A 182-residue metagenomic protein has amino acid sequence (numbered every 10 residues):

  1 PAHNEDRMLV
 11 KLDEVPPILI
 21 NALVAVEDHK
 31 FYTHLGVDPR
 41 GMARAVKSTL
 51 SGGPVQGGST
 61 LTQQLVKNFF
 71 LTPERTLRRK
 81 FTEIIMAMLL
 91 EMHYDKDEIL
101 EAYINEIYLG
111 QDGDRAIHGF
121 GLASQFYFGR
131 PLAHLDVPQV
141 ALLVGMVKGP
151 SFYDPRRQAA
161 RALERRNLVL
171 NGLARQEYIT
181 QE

Functional and structural regions predicted by a protein language model:
P1, F31-T33, F152: Short, solvent-exposed loop/turn elements at domain surfaces
P1-M8, G41-S48, R79-K80: N-terminal periplasmic "start-of-domain" segments of outer-membrane beta-barrel proteins
A2-N4, D13-V15, R156-Q158: Surface-exposed beta-strand edges and their flanking turn/coil or helix-capping segments
H3-L12, V26, I84-I85: N-terminal post-signal-peptidase region of extra-cytosolic proteins
D6-R7, P17, K47, I85-M86 (+1 more regions): Short hydrophobic "helix-edge" motifs at membrane interfaces and signal-peptide entry regions
K11-L61, G113-L122: Flexible, acidic/glycine-enriched loop-and-adjacent beta/alpha segments that face the extracytoplasmic/periplasmic side
G52-E182: Non-catalytic, structured segments within soluble enzyme domains
